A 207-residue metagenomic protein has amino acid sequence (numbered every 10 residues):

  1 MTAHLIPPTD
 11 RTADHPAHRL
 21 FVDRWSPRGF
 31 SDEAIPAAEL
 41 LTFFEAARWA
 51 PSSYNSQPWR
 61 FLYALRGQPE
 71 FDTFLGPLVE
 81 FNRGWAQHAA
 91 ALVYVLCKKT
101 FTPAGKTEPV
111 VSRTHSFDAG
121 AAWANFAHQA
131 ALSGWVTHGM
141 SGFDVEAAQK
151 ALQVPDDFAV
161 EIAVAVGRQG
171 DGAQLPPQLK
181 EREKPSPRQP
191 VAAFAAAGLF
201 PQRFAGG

Functional and structural regions predicted by a protein language model:
M1-G207: Acidic, surface-exposed loops and disordered segments
